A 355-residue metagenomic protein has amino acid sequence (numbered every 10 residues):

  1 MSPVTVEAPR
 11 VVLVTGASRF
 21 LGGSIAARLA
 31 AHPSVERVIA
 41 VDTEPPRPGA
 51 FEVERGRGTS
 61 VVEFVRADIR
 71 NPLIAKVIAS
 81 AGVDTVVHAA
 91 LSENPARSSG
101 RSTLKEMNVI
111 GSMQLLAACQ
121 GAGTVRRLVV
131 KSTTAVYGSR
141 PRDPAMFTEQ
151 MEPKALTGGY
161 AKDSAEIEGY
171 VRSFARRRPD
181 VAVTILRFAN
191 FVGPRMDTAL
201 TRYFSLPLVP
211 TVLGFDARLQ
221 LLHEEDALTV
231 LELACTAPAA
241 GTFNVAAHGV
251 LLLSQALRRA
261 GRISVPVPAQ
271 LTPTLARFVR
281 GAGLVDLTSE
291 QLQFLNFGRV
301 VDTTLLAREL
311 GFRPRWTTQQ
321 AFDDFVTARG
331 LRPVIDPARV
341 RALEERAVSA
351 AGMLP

Functional and structural regions predicted by a protein language model:
P9-H32: N-terminal Rossmann NAD(P)H-binding glycine-rich loop of SDR-like oxidoreductase domains
T15, L213-A217, F243-L251, Q255-R262 (+2 more regions): Glycine-rich Rossmann NAD(P)(H)-binding loop
R66-I110, G121, S139: NAD(P)H-binding glycine-rich loop region in Rossmannoid oxidoreductase-like domains and their noncatalytic homologs
M113-G159: Conserved Rossmann-fold NAD(P)-dependent oxidoreductase catalytic core, especially the SDR/UDP-sugar
L156-T184: Active-site Tyr-X1-5-Lys
A165, P179-V181, V192-R202, L233-N244 (+1 more regions): Glycine/proline-rich active-site loop of Rossmann-fold NAD(P)-dependent oxidoreductases
F174-E224: NAD(P)-dependent short-chain dehydrogenase/reductase
L228-E290, T303, D323, R332 (+1 more regions): Mid/C-terminal beta-alpha module of Rossmann-like enzyme folds, strongest in SDR-family dehydrogenases/epimerases
